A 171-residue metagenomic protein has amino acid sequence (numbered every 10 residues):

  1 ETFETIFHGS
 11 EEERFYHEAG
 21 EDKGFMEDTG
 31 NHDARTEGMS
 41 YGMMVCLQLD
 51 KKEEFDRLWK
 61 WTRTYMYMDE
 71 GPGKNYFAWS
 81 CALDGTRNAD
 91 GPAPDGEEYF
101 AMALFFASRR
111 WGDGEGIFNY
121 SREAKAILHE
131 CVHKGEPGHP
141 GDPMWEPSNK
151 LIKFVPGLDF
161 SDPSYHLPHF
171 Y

Functional and structural regions predicted by a protein language model:
E1-E97, A103, R110-D113: N-terminal carbohydrate-binding/catalytic regions of secreted carbohydrate-active enzymes
E1-G9, R14-F15, T29-T36, G71-K74 (+2 more regions): Extended ligand-binding clefts on enzyme/binding-domain cores
M102-R110, S164-F170: Hydrophobic alpha-helical segments with transmembrane-like composition
